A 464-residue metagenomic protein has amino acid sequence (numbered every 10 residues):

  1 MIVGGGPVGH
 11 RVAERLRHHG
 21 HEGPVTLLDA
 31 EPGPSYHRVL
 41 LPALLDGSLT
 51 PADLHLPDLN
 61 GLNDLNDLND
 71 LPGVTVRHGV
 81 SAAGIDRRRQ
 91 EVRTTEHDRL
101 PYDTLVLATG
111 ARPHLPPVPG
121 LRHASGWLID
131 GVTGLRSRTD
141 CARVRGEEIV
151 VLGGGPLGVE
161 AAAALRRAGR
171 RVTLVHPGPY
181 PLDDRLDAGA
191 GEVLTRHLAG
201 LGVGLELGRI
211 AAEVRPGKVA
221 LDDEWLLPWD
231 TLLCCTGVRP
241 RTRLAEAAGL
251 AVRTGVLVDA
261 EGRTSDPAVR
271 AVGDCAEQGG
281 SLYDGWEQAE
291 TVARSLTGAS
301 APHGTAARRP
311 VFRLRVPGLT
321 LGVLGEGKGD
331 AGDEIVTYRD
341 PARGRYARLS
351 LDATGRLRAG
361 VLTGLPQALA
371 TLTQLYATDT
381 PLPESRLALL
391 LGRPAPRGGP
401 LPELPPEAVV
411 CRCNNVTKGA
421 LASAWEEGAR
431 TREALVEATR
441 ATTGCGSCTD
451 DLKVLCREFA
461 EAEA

Functional and structural regions predicted by a protein language model:
M1-R77, A164-R185: Beta1-alpha1 glycine-rich phosphate/pyrophosphate-binding loop at the start of Rossmann-like nucleotide-binding domains
G4-P7, A30, R136, L152-L157: Glycine-rich Rossmann-fold phosphate-binding loop(s) that bind the pyrophosphate of adenine dinucleotide cofactors
L56-L65, N69-E148, A220-L221, L233-C235 (+3 more regions): FAD-binding core/adjacent interface of flavoenzyme oxidoreductases
P113, V256-V269, D330, V336-G344 (+1 more regions): FAD-binding beta-loop-beta segment adjacent to the flavin cofactor pocket
S125-G146, K218-A220, L226-Q288, P381 (+1 more regions): FAD-site-proximal beta/loop scaffold in flavoenzymes
E148-V150, L157-A212, A306-V316, L321: Rossmann-like dinucleotide-binding cores of NAD(P)H-dependent redox enzymes
C275-A370, P396-V410, N415, A429 (+1 more regions): Mid-to-C-terminal Rossmann-like scaffold of FAD/NAD(P)H-dependent oxidoreductases
R356-L357, L365-G428, A438-T442, D451-A464: Helix-rich C-terminal "cap"/substrate-channel and partner-interaction subdomain that packs against the flavin-binding
